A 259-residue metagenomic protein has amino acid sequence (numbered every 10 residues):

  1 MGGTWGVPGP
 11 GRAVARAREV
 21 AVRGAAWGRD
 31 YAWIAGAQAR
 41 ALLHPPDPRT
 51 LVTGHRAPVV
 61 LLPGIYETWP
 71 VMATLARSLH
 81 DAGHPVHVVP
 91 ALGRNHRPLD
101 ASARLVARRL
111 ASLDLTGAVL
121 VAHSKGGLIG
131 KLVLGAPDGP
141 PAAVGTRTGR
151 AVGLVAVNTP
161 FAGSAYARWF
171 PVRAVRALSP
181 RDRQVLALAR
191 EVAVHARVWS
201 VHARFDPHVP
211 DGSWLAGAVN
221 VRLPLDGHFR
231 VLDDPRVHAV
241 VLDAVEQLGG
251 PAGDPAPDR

Functional and structural regions predicted by a protein language model:
M1-L61, Y66-V89, S112-L115, Q247-R259: Flexible, membrane-associating and regulatory peripheral segments of lipid-active enzymes
R18-E19, V52, L186, E191 (+2 more regions): N-terminal hydrophobic alpha-helix used for membrane targeting or insertion
A35-Q38, L188, V241: Hydrophobic side chains in well-ordered alpha-helices of soluble proteins
R49, A57, D100, A107 (+5 more regions): Short, surface-exposed, charged/polar-biased interaction segments
V59-P70, T74, S78-R197, V201 (+1 more regions): Serine-dependent carboxylesterase/thioesterase catalytic core of lipase-like alpha/beta-hydrolase/SGNH enzymes
V194-R259: C-terminal catalytic-base region of ester-bond hydrolases, centering on the histidine of the charge-relay
